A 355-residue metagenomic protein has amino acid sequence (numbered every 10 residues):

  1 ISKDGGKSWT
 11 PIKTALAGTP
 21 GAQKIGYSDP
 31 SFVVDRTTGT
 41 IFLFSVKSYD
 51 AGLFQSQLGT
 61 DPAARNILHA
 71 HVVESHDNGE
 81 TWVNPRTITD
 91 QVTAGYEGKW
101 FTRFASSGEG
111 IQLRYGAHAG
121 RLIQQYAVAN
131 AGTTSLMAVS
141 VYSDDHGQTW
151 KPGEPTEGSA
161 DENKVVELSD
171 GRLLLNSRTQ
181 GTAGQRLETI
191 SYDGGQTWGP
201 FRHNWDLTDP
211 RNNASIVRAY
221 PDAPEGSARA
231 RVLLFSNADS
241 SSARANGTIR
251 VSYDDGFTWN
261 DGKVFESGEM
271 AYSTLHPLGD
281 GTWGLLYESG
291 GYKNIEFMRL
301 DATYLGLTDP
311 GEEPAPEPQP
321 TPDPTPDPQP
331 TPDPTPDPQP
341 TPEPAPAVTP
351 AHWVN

Functional and structural regions predicted by a protein language model:
I1-E313: Asp-box/BNR beta-propeller blade signature and adjacent active/binding-site loops in extracellular glycan-interacting
G311-V354: Ser/Thr/Gly/Pro-rich low-complexity, disordered linker/stalk segments of secreted and cell-surface proteins
